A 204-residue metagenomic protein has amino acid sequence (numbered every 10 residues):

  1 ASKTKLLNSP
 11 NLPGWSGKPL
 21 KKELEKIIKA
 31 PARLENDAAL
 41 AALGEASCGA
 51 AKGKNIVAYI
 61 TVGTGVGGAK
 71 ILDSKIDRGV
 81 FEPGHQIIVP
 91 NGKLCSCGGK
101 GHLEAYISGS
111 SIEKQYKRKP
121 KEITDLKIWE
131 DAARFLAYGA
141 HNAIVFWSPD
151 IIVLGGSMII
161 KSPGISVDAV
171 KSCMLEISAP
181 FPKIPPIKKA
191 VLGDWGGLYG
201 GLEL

Functional and structural regions predicted by a protein language model:
A1-K5, K21-A30, G44-K54, I76 (+1 more regions): ATP-binding/phosphotransfer module of carbohydrate and carboxylate kinases, centering on a glycine-rich
T4-S16: A charged helix-plus-loop insertion that forms the helical arch/lid used to bind and gate nucleic-acid substrates
A32-N36: General beta-strand structural signal in soluble alpha/beta enzymes
D37, G63, G201: Active-site glycine-centered loops adjacent to acidic/histidine catalytic or metal-binding residues that shape
A38-A42: Active-site-adjacent loop/helix segments that line or gate small-molecule/cofactor pockets in enzymes
A58-I60: Conserved beta-strand elements of the Class I
V66-I71: Short beta-strand scaffold segments in enzyme catalytic cores
V80-E82: Structural signature of FAD isoalloxazine-binding scaffolds in flavoprotein oxidoreductases
